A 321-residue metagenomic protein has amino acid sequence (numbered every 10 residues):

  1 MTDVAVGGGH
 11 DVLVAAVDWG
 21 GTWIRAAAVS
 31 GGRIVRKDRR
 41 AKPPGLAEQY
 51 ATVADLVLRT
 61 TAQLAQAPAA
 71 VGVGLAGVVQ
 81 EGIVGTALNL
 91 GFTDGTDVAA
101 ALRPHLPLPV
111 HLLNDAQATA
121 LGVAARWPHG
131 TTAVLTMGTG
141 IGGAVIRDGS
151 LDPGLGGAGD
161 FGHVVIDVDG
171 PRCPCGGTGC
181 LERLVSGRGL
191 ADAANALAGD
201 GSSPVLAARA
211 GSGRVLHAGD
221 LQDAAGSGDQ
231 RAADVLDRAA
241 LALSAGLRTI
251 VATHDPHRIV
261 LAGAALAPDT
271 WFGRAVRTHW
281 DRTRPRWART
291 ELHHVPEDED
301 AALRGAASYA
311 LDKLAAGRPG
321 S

Functional and structural regions predicted by a protein language model:
M1-A70, V79-I83, A100-L108, G122-A133 (+1 more regions): ATP-binding/phosphotransfer module of carbohydrate and carboxylate kinases, centering on a glycine-rich
D18, G72-A76, L113, A133-G140 (+2 more regions): Short beta-strand segments
V29, G122-A124, A144-D148, D152-G154 (+1 more regions): Short beta-strand-to-turn element immediately C-terminal to the catalytic PLP-Schiff-base lysine in fold type I
V35, G45-E48, A144-F161: Short, charged low-complexity linear segments at domain edges
K37-R39, A87, G154: Residue-level detector of high-confidence beta-strand sites
V84-G95: A charged helix-plus-loop insertion that forms the helical arch/lid used to bind and gate nucleic-acid substrates
H111-Q117, L121: Glycine/small-residue-rich loop that forms an oxyanion/phosphate-binding "nest" at active or ligand-binding sites
